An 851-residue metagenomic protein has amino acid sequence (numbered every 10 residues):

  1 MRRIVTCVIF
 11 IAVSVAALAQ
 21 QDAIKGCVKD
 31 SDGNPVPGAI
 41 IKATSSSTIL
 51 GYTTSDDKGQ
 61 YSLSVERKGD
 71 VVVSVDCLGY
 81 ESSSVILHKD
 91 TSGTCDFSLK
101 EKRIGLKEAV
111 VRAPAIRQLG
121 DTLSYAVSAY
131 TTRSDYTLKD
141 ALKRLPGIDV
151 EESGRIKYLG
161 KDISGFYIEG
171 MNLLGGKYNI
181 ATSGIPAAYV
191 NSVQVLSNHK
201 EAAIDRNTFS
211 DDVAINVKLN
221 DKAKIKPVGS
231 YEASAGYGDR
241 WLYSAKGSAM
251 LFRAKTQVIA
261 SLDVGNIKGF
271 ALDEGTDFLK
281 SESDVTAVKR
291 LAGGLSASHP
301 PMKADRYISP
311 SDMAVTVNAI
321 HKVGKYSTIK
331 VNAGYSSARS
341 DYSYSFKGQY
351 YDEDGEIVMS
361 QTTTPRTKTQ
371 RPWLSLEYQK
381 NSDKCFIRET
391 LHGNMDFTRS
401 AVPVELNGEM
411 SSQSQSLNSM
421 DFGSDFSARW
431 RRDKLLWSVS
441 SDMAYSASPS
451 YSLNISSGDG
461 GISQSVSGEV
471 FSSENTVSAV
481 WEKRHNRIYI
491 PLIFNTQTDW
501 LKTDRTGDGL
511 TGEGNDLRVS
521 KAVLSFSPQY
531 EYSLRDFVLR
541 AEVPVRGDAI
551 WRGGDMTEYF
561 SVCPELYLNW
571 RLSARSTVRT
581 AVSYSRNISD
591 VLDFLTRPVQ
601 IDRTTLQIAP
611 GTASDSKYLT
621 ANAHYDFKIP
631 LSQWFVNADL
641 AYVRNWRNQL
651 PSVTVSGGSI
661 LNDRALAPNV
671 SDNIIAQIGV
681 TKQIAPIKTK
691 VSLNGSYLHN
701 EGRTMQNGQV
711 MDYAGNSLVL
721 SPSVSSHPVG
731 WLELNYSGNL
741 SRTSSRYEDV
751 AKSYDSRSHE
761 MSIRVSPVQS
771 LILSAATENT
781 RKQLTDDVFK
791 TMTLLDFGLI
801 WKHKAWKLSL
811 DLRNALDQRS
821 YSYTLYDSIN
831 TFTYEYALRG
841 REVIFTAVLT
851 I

Functional and structural regions predicted by a protein language model:
Q20, G33, K58-Q60, E81 (+18 more regions): Membrane-proximal, glycine/serine-rich, low-complexity loop/turn segments characteristic of large bacterial
K25-V36: Structural motif
T44-T48, D70-V85: A short, solvent-exposed loop/turn motif at the edges and junctions of modular extracellular/periplasmic domains
S47-Q60: Short, acidic Ser/Thr/Gly-rich low-complexity loop/linker segments typical of extracellular and cell-surface proteins
R206-N207, A271-D277, D341-V358, R399-G408 (+13 more regions): Outer-membrane beta-barrel translocator domains and adjoining extracellular loop/strand segments of Gram-negative
G238-D239, Y307-S309, T364-Q370, M410-M420 (+9 more regions): Replace "Gram-negative outer membrane beta-barrel proteins" with "bacterial and organellar outer membrane beta-barrel
I320-A338, T367-P403, S411-G553, S561-P564 (+5 more regions): Face-selective signature of the C-terminal outer-membrane beta-barrel domain
V719-R742, K752-I851: Conserved C-terminal beta-signal and adjacent last beta-strands/turns of outer-membrane beta-barrel proteins
